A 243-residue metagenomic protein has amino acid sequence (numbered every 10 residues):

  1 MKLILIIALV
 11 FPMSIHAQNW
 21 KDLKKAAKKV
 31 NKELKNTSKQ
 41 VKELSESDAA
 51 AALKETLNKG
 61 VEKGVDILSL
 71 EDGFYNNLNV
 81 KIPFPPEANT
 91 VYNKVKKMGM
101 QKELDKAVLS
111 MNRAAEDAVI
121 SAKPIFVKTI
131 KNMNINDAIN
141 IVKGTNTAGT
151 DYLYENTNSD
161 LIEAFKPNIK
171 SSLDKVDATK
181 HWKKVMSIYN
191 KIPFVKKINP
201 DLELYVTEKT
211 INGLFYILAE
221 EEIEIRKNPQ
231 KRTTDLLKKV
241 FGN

Functional and structural regions predicted by a protein language model:
M1-D22: Bacterial Sec-dependent N-terminal signal peptides
K21-V108: N-terminal Sec/ER secretory leader and immediately downstream segment of secreted/extracellular precursors
D22-K29, K35, E203, T210-N243: A cross-kingdom marker for long, charged
K42-E43, A50, K54-L57, E71 (+6 more regions): Metal- and O2-centered redox machinery and metal/ROS homeostasis
G64, N134, P229: Residue-level signature of catalytic and energy-coupling elements of molecular machines, predominantly ATP/GTP-dependent
Q101-S172: Mid-length scaffold segments of soluble, non-membrane domains
N168-K209: An amphipathic alpha-helical core segment
